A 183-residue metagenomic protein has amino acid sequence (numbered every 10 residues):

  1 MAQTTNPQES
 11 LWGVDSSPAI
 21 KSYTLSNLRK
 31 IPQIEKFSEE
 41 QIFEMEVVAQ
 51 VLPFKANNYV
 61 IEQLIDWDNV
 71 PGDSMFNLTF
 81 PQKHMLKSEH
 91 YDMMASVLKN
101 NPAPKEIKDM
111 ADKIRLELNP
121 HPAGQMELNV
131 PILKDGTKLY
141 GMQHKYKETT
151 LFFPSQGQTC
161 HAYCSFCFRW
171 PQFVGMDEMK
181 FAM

Functional and structural regions predicted by a protein language model:
A2-H144: Flexible, acidic/Gly-rich N-terminal and inter-domain linker regions that tether and position cofactor-handling modules
H144-A182: Canonical Radical SAM [4Fe-4S] cluster-binding loop centered on the CxxxCxxC motif and its immediate flanking residues
